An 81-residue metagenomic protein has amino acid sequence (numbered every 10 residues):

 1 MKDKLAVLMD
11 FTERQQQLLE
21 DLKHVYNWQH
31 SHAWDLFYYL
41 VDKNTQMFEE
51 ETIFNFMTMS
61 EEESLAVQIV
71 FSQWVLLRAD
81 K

Functional and structural regions predicted by a protein language model:
A6-E51: Amphipathic alpha-helical oligomerization segments
E50-K81: Short, compact, well-ordered microdomains
